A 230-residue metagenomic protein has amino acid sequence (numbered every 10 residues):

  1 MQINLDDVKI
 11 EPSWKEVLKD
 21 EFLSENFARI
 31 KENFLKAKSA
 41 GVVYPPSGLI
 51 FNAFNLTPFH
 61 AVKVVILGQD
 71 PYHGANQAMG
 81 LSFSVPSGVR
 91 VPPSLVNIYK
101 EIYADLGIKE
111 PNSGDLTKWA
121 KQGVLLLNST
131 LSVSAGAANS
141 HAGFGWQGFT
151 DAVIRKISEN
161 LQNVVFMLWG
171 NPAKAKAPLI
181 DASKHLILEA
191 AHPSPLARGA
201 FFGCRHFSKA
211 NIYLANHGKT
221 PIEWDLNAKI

Functional and structural regions predicted by a protein language model:
M1, D6-L18: Generic N-terminal amphipathic, Lys/Arg-enriched alpha-helix
V8, D20-L168, P172-A175, I180-D181 (+4 more regions): A polyanion-binding, active-site-adjacent surface
C204-R205, Y213-A215: Polytopic transmembrane helical bundles with strong interfacial aromatic enrichment
N216-I230: Charged phosphate-binding loop/patch that engages nucleotide di/tri-phosphates or the phosphate backbone of nucleic
